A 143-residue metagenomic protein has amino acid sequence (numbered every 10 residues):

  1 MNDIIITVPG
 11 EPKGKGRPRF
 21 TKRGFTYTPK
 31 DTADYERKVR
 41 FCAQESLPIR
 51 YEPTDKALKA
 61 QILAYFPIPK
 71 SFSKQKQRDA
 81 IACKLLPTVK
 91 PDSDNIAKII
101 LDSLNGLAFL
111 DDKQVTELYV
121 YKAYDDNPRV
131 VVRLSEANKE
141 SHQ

Functional and structural regions predicted by a protein language model:
M1-Q143: Acidic, proline/glycine-enriched N-terminal capping motif
